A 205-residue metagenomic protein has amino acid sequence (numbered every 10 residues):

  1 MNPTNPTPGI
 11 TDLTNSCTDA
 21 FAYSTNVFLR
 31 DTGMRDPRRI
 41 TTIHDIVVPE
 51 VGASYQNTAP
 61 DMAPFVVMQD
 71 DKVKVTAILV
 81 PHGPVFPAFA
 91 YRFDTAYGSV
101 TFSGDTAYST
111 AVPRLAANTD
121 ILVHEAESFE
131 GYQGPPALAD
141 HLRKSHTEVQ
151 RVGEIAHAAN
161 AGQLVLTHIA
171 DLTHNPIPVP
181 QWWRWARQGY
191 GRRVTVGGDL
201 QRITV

Functional and structural regions predicted by a protein language model:
M1-G98, P178, W183-T204: Binuclear metal-dependent hydrolase catalytic cores
P81-P84, D105-S109: Short beta->alpha connector loops
F89-A90, A96-T101, A107-Q201: Cap/insert and terminal regions of metallo-dependent hydrolase folds
